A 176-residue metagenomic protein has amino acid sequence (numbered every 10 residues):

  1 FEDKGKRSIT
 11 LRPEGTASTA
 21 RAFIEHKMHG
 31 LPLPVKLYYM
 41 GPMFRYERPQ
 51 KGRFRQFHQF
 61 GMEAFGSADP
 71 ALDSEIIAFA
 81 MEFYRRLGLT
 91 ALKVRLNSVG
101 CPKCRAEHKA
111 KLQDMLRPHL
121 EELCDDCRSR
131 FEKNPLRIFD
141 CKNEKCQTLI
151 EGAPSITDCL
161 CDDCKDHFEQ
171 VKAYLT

Functional and structural regions predicted by a protein language model:
F1-T176: TRNA-recognition modules of translation machinery and tRNA-sensing kinases, especially anticodon-binding
